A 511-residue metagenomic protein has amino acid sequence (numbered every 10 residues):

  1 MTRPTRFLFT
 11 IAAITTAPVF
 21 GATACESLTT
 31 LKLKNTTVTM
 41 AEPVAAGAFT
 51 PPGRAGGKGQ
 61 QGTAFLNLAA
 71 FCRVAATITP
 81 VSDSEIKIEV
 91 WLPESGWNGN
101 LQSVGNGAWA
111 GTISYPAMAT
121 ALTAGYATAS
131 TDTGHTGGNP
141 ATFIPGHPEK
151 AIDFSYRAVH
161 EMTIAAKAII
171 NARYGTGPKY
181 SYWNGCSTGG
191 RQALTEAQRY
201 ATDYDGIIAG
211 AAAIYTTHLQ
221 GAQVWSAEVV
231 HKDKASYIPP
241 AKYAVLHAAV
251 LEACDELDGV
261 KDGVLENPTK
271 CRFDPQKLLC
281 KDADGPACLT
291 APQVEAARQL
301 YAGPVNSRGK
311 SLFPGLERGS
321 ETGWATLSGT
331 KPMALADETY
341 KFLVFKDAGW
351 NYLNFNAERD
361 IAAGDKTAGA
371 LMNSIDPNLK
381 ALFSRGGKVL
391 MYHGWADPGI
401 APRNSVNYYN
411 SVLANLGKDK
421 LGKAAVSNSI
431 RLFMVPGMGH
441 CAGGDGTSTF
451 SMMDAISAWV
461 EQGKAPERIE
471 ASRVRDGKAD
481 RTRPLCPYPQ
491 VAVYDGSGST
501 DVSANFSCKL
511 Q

Functional and structural regions predicted by a protein language model:
T16-A17: N-terminal signal peptide c-region/cleavage motif recognized by signal peptidases
F20-G99, P116, V260-L265, D274-W350 (+2 more regions): Catalytic-loop region of hydrolases
Q60, N98, N106-P178, G221-A222 (+3 more regions): Cap/lid segment of the alpha/beta-hydrolase catalytic domain
A151, T195-A197, T202-V305, M434: A catalytic-pocket lid/entrance helix-loop region that shapes and gates access to the active site across common
T176-S187: Alpha/beta-hydrolase fold nucleophile elbow
G185-T195: Glycine-rich nucleophile elbow surrounding the catalytic serine of serine-hydrolase chemistry
M391-H393: Short beta-strand/loop motif that positions the catalytic acidic residue of the alpha/beta-hydrolase fold
N428-G443, R475-K478: Histidine-bearing beta->alpha loop at or near hydrolase active sites
